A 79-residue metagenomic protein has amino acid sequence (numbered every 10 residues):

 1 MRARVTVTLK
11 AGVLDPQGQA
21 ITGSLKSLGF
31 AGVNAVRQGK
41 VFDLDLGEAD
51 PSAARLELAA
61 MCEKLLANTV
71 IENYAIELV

Functional and structural regions predicted by a protein language model:
R2-E48, A53-V79: Long, contiguous binding/interaction regions
